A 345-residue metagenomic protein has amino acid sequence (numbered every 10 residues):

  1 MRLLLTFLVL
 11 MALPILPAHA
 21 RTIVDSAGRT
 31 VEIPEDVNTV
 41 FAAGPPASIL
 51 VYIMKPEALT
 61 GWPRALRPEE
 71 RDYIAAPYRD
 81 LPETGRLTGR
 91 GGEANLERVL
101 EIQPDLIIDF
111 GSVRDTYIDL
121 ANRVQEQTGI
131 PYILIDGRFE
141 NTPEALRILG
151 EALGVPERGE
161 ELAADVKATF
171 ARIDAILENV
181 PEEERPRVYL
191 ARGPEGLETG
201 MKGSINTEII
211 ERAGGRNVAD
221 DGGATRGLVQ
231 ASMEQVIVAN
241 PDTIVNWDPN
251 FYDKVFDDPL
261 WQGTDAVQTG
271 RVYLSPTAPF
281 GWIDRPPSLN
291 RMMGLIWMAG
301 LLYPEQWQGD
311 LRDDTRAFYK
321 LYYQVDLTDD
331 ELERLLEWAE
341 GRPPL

Functional and structural regions predicted by a protein language model:
L3-P14: Sec-dependent N-terminal signal peptides
I15-A20: Sec/Tat signal peptide C-region and signal peptidase I cleavage site
R21-I23, T30, D119-E198, A219-D220 (+3 more regions): Extracytoplasmic substrate-binding proteins
S26-G28, T84-E97, G223-M233: Short helix-initiation/N-cap motifs at beta->coil->alpha
F41-A43, T60-P63, L106-F110, Y132-I135 (+6 more regions): Structural recognition of the beta-strand scaffold that forms the well-ordered cores of secreted hydrolase catalytic
P46-E101, L106-D115, V218: A short, structured surface patch at a secondary-structure boundary
N206-R226, T269-P276: His/Asp/Glu-enriched short active-site or ligand-binding loop at hydrolase and phosphoryl-transfer sites
A219-D220, R226-F251: Ligand-binding pocket segment of bilobal, Venus flytrap-like solute-binding proteins
